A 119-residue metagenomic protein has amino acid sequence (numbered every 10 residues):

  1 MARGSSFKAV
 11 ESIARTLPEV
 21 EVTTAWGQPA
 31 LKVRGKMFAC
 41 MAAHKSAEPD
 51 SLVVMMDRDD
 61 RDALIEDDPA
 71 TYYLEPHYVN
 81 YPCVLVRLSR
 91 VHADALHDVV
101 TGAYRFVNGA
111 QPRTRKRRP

Functional and structural regions predicted by a protein language model:
M1-P119: Charge-dense, helix-prone N-terminal extensions
